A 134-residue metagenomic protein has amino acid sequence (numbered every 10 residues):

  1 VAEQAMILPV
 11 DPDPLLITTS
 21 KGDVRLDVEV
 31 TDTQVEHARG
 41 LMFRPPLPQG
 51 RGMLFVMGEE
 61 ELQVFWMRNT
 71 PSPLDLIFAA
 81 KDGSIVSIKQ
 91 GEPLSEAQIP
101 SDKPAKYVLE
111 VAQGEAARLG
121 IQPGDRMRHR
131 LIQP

Functional and structural regions predicted by a protein language model:
A2-P134: Compact, glycine-rich, soluble single-domain proteins
